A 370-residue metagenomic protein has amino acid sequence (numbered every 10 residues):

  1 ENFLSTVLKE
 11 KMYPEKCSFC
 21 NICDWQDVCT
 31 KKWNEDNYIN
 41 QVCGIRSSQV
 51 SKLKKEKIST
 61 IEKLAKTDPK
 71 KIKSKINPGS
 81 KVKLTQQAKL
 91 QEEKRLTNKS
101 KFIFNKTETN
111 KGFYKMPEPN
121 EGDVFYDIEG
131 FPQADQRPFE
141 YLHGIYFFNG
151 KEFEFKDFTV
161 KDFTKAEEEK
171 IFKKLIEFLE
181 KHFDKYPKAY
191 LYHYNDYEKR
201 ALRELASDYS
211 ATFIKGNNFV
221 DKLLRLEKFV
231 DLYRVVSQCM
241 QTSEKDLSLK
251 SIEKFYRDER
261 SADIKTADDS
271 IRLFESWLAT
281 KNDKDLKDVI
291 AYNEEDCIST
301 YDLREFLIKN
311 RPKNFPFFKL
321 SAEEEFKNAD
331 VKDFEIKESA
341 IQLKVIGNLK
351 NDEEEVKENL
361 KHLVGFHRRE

Functional and structural regions predicted by a protein language model:
E1-D36, S47, E56, E244 (+1 more regions): Acidic, Mg2+-coordinating catalytic module of metal-dependent nucleases/exonucleases that use a two-metal-ion mechanism
E1-N2, I145-F147, F155-I271: Conserved DEDDh/DEDDy metal-dependent 3′-5′ exonuclease domain
L4-N37, G44-K52, G79-T109, F318-L320 (+2 more regions): Flexible inter-domain linker/hinge segments
K31-W33, S51-L53, E62-K63, Q133-Q136 (+4 more regions): Short helix/loop capping segments that flank catalytic or ligand/cofactor-binding pockets
V50, K55-Q136, Y141, K161 (+3 more regions): Long, highly charged low-complexity segments
T67, Y126, Y146-F148, Y192-N195 (+2 more regions): Generic beta-strand/beta-sheet core signal
P138-K151: Short conserved beta-strand segments at catalytic cores or DNA/RNA-binding microdomains of nucleic-acid binding
F318-E370: Accessory interdomain/linker segments of ATP-dependent helicases and helicase-like nucleic-acid enzymes that mediate
